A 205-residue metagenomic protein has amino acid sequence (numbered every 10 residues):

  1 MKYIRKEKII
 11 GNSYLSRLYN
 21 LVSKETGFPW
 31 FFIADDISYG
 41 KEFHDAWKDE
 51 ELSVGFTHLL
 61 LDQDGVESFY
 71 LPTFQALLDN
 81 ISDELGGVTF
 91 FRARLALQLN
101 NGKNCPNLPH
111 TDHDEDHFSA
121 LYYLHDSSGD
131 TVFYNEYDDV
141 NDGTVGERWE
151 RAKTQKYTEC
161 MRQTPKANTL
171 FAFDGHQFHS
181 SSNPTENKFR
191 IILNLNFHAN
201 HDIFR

Functional and structural regions predicted by a protein language model:
M1-G86: Non-heme Fe(II)/2-oxoglutarate
E67-R205: Catalytic core of non-heme Fe(II) oxygenases with the double-stranded beta-helix
